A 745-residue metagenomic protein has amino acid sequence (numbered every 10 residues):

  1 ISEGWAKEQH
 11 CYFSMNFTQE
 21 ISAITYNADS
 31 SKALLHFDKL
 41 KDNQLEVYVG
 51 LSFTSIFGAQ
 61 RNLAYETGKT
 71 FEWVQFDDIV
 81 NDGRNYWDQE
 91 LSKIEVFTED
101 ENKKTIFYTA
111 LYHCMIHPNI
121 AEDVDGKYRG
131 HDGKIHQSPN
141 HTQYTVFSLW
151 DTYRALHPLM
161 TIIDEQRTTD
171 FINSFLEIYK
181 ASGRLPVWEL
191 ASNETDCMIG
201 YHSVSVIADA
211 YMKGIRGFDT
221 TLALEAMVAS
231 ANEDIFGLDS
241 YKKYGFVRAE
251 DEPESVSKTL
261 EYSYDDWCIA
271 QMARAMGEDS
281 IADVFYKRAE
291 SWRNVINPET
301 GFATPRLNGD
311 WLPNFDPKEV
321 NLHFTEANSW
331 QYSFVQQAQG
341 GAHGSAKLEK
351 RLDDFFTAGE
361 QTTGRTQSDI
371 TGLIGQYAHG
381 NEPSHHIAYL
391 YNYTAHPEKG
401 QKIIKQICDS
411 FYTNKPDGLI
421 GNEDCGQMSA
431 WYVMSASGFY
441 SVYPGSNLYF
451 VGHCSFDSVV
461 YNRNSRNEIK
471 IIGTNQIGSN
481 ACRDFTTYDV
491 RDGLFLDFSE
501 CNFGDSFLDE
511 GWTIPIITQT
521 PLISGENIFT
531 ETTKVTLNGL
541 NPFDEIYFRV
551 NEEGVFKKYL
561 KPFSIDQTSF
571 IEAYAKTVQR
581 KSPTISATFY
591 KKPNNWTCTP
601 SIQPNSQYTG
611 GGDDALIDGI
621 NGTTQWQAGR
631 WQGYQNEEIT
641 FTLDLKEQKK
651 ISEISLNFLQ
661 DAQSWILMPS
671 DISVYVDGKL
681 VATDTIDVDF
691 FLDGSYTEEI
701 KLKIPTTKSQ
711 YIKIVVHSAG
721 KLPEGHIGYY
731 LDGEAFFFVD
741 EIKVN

Functional and structural regions predicted by a protein language model:
I1-Y144, I387, G421: Beta-sandwich/jelly-roll carbohydrate-recognition scaffolds of carbohydrate-active enzymes
L34-H36, L560-I565, T697-I704: Exposed aromatic-hydrophobic patches
D42-F53, I477, L494-E500, L645 (+1 more regions): Short, hydrophobic/aromatic-enriched beta-strand segments in well-ordered soluble domains
D100-E122, I162-N173, G200-E225: Carboxylate/His-rich catalytic cores and anion/metal-binding grooves
P139-R154, T161-I163, V204, G214-K470 (+5 more regions): Active-site core of glycosidic bond-cleaving carbohydrate-active enzymes
T145-V146, H157, E165-T169, S174-R184: A conserved hydrophobic secondary-structure block that centers on an alpha-helix together with its immediately flanking
F503-I639: Short, compositionally stereotyped local motifs that mark structural "simplifiers"
T623-I686, Y696-N745: Aromatic, loop-rich ligand-recognition surfaces of beta-strand-rich domains
